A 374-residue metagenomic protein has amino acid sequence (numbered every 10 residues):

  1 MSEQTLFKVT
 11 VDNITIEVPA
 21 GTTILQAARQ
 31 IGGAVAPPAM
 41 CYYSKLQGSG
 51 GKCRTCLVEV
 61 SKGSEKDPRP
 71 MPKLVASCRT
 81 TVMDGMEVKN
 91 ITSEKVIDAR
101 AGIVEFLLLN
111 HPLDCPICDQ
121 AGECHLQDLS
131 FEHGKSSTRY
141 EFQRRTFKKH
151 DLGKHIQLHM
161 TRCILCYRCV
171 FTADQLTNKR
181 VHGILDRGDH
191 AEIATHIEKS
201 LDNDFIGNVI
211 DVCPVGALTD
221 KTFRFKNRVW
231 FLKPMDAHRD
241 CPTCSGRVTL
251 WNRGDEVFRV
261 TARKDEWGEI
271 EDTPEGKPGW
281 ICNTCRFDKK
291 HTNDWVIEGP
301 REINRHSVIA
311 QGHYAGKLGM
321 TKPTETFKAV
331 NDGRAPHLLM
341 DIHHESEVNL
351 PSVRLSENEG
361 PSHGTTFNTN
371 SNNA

Functional and structural regions predicted by a protein language model:
S2-G21, V60, D67, G85-H111 (+1 more regions): N-terminal export/assembly segments and adjacent metallocofactor-ligating motifs of anaerobic energy-metabolism
F7-V9, N13-D84, E94: N-terminal cofactor/phosphate-binding cores enriched in small/glycine residues, especially glycine-rich loops such as
Y43-S44, P116-L126: Short, glycine/charge-rich beta-strand/loop segments that flank catalytic centers and engage negatively charged groups
